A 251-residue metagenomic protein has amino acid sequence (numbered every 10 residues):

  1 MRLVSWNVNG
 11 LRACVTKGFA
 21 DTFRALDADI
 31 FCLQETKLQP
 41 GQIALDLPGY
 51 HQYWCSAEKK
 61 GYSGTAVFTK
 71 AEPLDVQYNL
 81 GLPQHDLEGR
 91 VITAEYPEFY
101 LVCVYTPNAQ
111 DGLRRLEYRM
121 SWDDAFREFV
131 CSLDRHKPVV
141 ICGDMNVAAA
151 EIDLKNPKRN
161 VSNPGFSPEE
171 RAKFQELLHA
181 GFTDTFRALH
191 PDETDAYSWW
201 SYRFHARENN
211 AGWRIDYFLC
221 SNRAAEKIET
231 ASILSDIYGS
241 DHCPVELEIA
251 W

Functional and structural regions predicted by a protein language model:
M1-L47, H51, A57-S63, Y78 (+2 more regions): N-terminal, active-site-proximal structural segment of metallo-dependent hydrolase catalytic domains
M1-N9, E98-Q110, C142: Active-site-proximal beta-strand elements of phosphoester/diester hydrolases
N7, F23-G41, L101, V130-E151 (+4 more regions): Active-site beta-strand/loop signature of hydrolases that rely on acidic residues for catalysis
I30, H51, D124-A211, I215: Metal-dependent phosphoesterases centered on the DNase I-like endonuclease/exonuclease/phosphatase
K37, Q42-A109: Structured beta-strand-rich core segments of catalytic domains in phosphoester-bond hydrolases
K60-D75, R203-E226: Conserved beta strand-loop-helix elements of the APE1-like EEP
K70, A94-P97, S221-N222, S240 (+1 more regions): Active-site beta-strand termini and strand-to-loop segments that position acidic
G81-L82, P107-D123, K158-N163: Surface-exposed cleft-lining segments at the edges of enzyme active sites
